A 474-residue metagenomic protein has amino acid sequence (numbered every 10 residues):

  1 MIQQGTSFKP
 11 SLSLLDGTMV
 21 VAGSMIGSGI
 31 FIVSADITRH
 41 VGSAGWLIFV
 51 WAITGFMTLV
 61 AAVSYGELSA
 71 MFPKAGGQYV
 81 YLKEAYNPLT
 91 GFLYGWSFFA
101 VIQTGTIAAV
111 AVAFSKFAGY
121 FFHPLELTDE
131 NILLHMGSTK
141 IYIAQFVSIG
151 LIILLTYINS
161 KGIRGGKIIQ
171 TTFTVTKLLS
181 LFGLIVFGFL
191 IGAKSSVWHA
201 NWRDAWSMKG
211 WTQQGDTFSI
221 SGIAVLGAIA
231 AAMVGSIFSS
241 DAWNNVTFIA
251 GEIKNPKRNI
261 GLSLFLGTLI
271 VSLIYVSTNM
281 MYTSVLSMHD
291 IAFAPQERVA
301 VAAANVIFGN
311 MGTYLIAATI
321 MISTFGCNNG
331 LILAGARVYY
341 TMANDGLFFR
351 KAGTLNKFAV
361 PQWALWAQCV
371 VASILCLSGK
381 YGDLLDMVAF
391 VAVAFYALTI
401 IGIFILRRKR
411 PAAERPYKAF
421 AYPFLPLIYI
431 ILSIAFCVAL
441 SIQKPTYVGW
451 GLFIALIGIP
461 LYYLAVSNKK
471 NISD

Functional and structural regions predicted by a protein language model:
M1, K83, A111-I143, S180-G183 (+5 more regions): Helix-loop-helix connectors at the membrane interface of multi-pass transporters/channels
M1-A35, R39-G45, T58-V63, F72-A75 (+5 more regions): Membrane-interface "cap" regions at the ends of multi-pass membrane proteins
L12, D16-G29, V147-L154, W211-L273 (+2 more regions): Hydrophobic, membrane-embedded alpha-helices of multi-pass small-molecule transporters
D36-R39, T58-I152, Y157, I185 (+3 more regions): Hydrophobic transmembrane alpha-helices that form the core helical bundles of multi-pass secondary transporters
V80-Y81, N87, G119-D129, N201-A224 (+3 more regions): TM-loop-TM module centered on a large, flexible mid-protein loop between adjacent transmembrane helices in multi-pass
S115-P124, T176-Q214, M280-L286, Y396-A413 (+2 more regions): Hydrophobic alpha-helical segments and their helix-loop junctions in multi-pass secondary transporters
I143-R203, D241, L264-T268, V388-L398 (+2 more regions): Membrane-interface loop-to-helix entry segments
K351-P361, Y396-Y447, I472-D474: C-terminal membrane-solvent junction of multi-pass transporters and transport-like membrane proteins
